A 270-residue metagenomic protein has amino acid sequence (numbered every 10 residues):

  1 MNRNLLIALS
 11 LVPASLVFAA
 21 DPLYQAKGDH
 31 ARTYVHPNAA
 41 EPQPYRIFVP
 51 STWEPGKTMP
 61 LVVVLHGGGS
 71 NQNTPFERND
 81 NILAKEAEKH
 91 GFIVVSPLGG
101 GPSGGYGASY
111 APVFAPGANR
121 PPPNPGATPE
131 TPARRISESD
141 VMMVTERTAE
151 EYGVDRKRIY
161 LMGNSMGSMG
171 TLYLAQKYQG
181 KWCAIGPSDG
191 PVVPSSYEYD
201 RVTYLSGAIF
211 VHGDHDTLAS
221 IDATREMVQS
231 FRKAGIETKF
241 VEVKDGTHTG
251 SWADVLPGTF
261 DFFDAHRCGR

Functional and structural regions predicted by a protein language model:
M1-N4: Positively charged n-region of N-terminal signal peptides that target proteins for export
I7-S15: Bacterial N-terminal signal peptides
V17-L61, P129, S137, M166 (+5 more regions): A domain-start/cap signature at the N-terminus of enzymes
A31, N38-P44, K57-G153: Serine-hydrolase catalytic machinery in alpha/beta-hydrolase-like enzymes
P60, F92, C183, S206-G207: Alpha/beta-hydrolase fold active-site loops
L65, P187-S188, V243: Alpha/beta-hydrolase
E77-N79, E146-G153, K157-Y204: Primarily recognizes the serine-hydrolase "nucleophile elbow" in alpha/beta-hydrolase and SGNH/GDSL folds
A208-V211, T217-R270: C-terminal catalytic histidine-bearing segment of alpha/beta-hydrolase fold enzymes
